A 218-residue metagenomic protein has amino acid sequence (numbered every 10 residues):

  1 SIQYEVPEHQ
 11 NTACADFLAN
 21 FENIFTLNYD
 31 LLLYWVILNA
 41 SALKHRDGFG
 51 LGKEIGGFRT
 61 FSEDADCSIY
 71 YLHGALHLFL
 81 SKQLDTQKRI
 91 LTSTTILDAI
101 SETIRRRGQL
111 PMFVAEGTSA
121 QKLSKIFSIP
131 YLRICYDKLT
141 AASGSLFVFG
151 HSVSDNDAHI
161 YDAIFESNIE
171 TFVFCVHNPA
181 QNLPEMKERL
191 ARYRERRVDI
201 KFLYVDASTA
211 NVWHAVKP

Functional and structural regions predicted by a protein language model:
S1-P7, F113-S128: Glycine-rich phosphate-binding "P-loop"
I2-D16, S128-L139: A short, well-structured juxtamembrane/interface segment
V6-P7, D30, S152-D155: Short beta->alpha connector loops
H9-Q10, E54, Y131-L132, N156-I160: Amphipathic coiled-coil/heptad-repeat helices and related helical stalk/stem segments that mediate oligomerization
Q10-N11, A15-S119: Extended, H/D-rich, highly charged conserved domains that either
E22-F25, S124, S128, F149 (+1 more regions): Generic alpha-helical structural element
L78-K82, S124, N156-D157: Short acidic/glycine-rich loop or secondary-structure boundary segments that cap or lie
K122, I134-P218: SIR2/sirtuin-family catalytic core signature
